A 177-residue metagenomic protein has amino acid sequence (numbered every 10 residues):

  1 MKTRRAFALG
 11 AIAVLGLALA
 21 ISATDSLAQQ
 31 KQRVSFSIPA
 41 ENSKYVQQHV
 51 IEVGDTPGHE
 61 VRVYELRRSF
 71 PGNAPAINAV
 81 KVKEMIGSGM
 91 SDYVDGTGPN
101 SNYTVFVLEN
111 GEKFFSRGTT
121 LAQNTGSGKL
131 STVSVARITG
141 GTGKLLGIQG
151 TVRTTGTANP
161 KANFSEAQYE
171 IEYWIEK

Functional and structural regions predicted by a protein language model:
M1-K2, A28: Intrinsically disordered, low-complexity regions enriched in serine, threonine, proline and polar/charged residues
K2-I12: Bacterial N-terminal signal peptides that target proteins for export
R5, A23-S26: Serine/threonine-rich, low-complexity intrinsically disordered segments
G10-S22: Bacterial N-terminal signal peptides
L27-K177: Beta-strand-enriched cores of mature, soluble protein domains
